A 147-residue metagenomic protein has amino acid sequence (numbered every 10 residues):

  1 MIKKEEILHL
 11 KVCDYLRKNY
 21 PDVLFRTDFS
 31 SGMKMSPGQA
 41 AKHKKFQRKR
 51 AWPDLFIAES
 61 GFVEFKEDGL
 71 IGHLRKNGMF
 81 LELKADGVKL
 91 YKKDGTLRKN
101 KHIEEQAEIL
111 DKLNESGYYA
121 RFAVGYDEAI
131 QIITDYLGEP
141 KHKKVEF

Functional and structural regions predicted by a protein language model:
M1-F147: Catalytic phosphate/metal-binding cores of nucleic-acid and nucleotide-processing enzymes, i.e., regions that mediate
